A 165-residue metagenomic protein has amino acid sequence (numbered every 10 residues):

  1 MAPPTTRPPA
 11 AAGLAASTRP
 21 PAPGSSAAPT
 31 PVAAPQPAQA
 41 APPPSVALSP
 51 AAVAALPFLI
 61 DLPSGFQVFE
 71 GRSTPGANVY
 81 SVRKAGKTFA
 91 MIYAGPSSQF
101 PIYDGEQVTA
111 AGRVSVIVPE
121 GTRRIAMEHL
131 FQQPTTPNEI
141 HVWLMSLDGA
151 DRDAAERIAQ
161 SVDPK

Functional and structural regions predicted by a protein language model:
M1-T88, T136, S146-K165: N-terminal targeting sequences that direct proteins away from the cytosol to non-cytosolic compartments
F89, G95-Q160: Signature of long, low-cysteine stretches enriched in small and polar/charged residues
